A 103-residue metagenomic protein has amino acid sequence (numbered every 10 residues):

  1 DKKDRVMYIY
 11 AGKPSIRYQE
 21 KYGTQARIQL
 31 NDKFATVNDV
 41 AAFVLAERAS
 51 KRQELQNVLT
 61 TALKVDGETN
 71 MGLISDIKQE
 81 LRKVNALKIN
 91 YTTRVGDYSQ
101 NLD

Functional and structural regions predicted by a protein language model:
D1-D103: Long, low-hydrophobicity, acidic/polar, solvent-exposed interaction domains
